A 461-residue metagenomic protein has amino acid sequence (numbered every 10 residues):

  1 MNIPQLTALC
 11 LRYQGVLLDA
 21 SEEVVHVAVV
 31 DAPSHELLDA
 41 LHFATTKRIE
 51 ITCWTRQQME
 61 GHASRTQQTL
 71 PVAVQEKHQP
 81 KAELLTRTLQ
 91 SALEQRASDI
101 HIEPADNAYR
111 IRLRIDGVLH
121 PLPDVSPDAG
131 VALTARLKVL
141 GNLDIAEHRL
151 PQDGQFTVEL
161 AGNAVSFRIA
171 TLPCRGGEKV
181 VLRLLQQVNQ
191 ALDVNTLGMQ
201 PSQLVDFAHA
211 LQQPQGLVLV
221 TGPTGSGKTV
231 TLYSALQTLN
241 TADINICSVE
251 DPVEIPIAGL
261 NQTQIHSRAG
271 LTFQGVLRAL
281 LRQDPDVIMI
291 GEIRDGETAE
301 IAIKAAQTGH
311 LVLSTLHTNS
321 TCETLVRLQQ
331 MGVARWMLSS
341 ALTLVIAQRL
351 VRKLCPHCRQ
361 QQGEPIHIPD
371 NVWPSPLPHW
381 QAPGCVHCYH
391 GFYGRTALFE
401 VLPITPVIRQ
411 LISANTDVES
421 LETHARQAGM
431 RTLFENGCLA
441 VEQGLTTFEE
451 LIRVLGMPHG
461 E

Functional and structural regions predicted by a protein language model:
M1-F43, Q152-A161, S166-A170: Polyanionic, low-complexity intrinsically disordered segments
M1-R12, C53-Q67, P123-S126, L133-T134 (+2 more regions): Short N-terminal secondary-structure initiator segments
L11, G15-L18, E36, A40 (+5 more regions): Core recognition of P-loop NTPase motor domains used across DNA-transaction enzymes
R12-Q14, S21, F43-T46, I51-Q68 (+3 more regions): Short alpha-helical interface patches
E23-V25, T69-Q75, L192-D193, N261-T263: Short, basic, glycine/proline-bearing loop/turn elements
H26-A63, L197-H209: Short glycine/Trp-rich loop-beta-loop segment that forms part of the substrate-binding cleft
F43, E50-Q90, Q95, D99: Charged, low-hydrophobicity low-complexity segments
H78-S91, Q95-E461: Short, flexible helix-loop junctions that flank or precede catalytic/ligand sites
